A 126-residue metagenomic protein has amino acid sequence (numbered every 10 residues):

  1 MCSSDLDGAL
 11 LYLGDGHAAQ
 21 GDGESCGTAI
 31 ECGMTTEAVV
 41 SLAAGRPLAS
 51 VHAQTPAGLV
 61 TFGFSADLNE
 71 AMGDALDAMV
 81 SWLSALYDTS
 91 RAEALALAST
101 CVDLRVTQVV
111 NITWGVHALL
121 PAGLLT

Functional and structural regions predicted by a protein language model:
M1-S3: Short, small-residue-biased leader/transition segments that mark boundaries at the very start of proteins
G8-L11, A18-A19: Anionic-ligand-binding alpha/beta catalytic cores of soluble enzymes and soluble regulatory domains that recognize
G16, C26, G33-Q54: A sequence-level detector for low-complexity, Ser/Thr- and acidic-rich stretches
A18-A29, V102-L104: Glycine-rich, charged/polar anion/phosphate-binding loops that engage phosphate groups from diverse ligands
G45-P47, D67, G123-L125: Short, glycine-/Ser/Thr-/acidic-enriched flexible segments
Q54-F62: Residues forming anionic-ligand binding surfaces in small-molecule and nucleic-acid pockets of primarily soluble enzymes
S65-R105: Alpha/propeptide regions of enzymes that mature by internal proteolysis
V106-T126: Short, amphipathic C-terminal "tail helix"
